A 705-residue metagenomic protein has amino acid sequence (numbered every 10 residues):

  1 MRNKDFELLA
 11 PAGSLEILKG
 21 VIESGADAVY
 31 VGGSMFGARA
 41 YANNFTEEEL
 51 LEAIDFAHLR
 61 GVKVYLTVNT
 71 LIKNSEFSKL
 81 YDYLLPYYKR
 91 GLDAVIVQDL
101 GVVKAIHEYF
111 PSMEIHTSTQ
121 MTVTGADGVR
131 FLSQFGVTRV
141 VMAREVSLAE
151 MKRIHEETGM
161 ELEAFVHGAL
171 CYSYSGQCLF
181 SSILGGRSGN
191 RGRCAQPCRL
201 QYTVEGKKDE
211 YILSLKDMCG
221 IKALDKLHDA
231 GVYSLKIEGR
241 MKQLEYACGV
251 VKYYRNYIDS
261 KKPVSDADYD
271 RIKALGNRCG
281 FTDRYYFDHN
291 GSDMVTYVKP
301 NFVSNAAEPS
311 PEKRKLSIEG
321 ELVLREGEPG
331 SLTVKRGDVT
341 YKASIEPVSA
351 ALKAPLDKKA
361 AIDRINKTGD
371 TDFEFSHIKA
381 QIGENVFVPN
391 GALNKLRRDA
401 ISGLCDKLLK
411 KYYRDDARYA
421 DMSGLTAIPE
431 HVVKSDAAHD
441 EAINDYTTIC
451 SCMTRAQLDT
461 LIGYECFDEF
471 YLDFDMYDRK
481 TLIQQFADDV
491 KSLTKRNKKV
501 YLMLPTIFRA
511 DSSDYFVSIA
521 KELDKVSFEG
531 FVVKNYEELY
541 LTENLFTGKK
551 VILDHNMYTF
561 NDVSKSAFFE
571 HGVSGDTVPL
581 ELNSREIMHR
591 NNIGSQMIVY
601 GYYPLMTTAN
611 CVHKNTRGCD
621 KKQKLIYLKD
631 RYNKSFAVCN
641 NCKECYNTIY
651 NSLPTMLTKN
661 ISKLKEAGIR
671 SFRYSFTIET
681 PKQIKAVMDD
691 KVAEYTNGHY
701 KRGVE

Functional and structural regions predicted by a protein language model:
R2-V123, V141-E145, A149-S234, M241-E705: Active-site pocket-lining/capping segments in soluble small-molecule metabolic enzymes
F135-G136: Hydrophobic alpha-helical bundles that form the membrane domains of multi-pass transporters
